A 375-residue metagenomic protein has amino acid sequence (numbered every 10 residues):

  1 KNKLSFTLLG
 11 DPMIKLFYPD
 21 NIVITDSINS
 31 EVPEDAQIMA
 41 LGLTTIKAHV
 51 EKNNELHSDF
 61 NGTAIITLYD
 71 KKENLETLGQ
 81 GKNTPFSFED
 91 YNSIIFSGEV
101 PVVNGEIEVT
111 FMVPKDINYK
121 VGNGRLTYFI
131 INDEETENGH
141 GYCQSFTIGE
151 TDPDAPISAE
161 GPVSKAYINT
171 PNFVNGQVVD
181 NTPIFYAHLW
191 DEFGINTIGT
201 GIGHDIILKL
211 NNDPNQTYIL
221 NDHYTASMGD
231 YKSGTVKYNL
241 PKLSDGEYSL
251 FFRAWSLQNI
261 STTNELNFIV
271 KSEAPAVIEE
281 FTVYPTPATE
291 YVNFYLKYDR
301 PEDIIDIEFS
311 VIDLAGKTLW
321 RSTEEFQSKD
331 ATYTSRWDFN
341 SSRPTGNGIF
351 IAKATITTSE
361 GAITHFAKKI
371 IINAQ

Functional and structural regions predicted by a protein language model:
K1-N54, C143: Caspase-like cysteine protease fold
L8, P12-S27, G149-K165, K271-A276: Proline/serine/threonine-rich low-complexity linkers at boundaries of modular beta-sandwich domains
P33-I65, N172-D205, P287-Y295: Contiguous beta-strand segments within globular domains
D133-E137, W255-I260, T357-G361: Short, solvent-exposed loop/turn segments at the edges of extracellular beta-sandwich modules
L240-S249, E325-G361: Short, surface-exposed loop/turn motifs with a glycine/proline- and acidic-biased composition
N264-N267, E273, Y284, F294 (+1 more regions): C-terminal tail/sorting-segment detector
I269-D313, T334-W337: Glycine-centered coil/turn sites that cap beta-strands in beta-rich domains
V311-L319, F350: Short, glycine-anchored, charge-dense loop/turn motifs used at functional sites
